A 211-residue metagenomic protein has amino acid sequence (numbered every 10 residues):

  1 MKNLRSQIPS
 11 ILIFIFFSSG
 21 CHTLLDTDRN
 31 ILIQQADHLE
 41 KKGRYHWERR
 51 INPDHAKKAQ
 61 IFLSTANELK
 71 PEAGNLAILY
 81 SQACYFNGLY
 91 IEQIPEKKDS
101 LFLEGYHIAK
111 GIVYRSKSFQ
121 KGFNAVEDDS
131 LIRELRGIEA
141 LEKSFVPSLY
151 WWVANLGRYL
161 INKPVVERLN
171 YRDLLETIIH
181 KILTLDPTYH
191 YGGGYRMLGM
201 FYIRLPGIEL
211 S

Functional and structural regions predicted by a protein language model:
P9-S19: Bacterial N-terminal signal peptides
G20-H38: Bacterial Sec signal peptide processing site at the extreme N-terminus
G43-R44, E48-I51, F86-P95, R158-E167 (+1 more regions): Short coil/turn linking the two alpha-helices of tandem helical-hairpin repeats
R49-L63, K98-L131, R168-E176: Helix-turn-helix repeat elements of alpha-solenoid scaffolds
P71, K117, K143, P187-Y189: Short coil turns that delineate tetratricopeptide repeat
L76, S148, G192-G194: TPR alpha-solenoid repeat register
